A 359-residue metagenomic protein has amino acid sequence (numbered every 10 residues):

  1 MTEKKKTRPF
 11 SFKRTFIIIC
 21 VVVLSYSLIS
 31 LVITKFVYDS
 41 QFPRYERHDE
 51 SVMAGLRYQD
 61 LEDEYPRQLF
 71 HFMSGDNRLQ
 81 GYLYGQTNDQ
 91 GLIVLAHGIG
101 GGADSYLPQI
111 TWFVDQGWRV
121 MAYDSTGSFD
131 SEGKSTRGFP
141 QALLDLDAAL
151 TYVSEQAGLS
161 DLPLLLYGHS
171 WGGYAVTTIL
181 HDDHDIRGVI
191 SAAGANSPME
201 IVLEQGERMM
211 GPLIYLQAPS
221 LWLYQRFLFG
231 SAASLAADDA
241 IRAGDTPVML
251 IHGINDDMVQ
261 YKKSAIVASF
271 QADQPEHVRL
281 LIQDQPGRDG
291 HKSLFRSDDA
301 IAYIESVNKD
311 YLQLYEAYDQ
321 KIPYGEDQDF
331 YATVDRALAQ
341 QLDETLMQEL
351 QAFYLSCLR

Functional and structural regions predicted by a protein language model:
F12-M73, Y82, N308-F330: An N-terminal hydrophobic leader/cap segment in hydrolases
I99-W112, S125, K262: The serine-hydrolase catalytic nucleophile loop
I110-E132: Conserved alpha/beta-hydrolase
T136-A157: Alpha/beta-hydrolase active-site loop
T178-G230: Hydrolase active-site cap/lid region
A243-G244, L250-H252, D256: Short beta-strand/loop motif that positions the catalytic acidic residue of the alpha/beta-hydrolase fold
Q260-F270: Short alpha-helix in the alpha/beta-hydrolase fold that links the catalytic acid
E276-R359: C-terminal catalytic histidine-bearing segment of alpha/beta-hydrolase fold enzymes
